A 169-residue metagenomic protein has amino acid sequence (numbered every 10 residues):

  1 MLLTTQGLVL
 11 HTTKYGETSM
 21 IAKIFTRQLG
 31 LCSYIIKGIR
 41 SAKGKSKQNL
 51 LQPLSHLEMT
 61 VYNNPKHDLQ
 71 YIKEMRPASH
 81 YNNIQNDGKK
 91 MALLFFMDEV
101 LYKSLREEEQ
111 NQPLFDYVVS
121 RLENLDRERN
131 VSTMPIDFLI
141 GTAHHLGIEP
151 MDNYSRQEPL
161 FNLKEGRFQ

Functional and structural regions predicted by a protein language model:
M1-Q169: Non-catalytic alpha-helical scaffolds and adjoining flexible linkers that form interface surfaces for assembly
